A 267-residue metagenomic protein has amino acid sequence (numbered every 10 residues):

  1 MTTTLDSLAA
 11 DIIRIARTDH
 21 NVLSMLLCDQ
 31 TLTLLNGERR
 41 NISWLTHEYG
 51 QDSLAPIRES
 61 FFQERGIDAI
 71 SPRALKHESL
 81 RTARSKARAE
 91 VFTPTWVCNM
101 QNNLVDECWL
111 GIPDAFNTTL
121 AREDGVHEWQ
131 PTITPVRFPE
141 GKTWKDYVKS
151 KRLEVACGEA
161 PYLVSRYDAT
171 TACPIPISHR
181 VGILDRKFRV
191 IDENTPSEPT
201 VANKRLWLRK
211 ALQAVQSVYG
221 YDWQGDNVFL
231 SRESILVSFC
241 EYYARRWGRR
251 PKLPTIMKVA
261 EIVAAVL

Functional and structural regions predicted by a protein language model:
M1-Y167, D226: Preference for the N-terminal adenyl/adenosyl cofactor-binding alpha/beta module
W109-L267: Conserved S-adenosyl-L-methionine
